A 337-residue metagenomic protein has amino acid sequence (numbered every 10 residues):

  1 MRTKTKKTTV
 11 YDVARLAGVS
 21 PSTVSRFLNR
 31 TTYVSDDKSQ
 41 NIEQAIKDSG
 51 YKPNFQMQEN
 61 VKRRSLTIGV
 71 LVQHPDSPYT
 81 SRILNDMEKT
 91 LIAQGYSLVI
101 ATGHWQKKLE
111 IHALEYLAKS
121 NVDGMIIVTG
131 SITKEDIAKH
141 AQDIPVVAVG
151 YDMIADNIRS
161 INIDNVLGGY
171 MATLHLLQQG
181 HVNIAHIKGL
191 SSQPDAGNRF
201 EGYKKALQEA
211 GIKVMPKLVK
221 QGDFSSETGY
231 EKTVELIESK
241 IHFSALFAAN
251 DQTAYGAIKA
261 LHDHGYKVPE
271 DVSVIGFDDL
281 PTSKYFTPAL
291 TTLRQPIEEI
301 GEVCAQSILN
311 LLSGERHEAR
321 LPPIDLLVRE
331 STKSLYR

Functional and structural regions predicted by a protein language model:
M1-R64: N-terminal helix-turn-helix DNA-binding module of bacterial transcription factors
N41, P78-A93, G168-H175, P194-K213 (+4 more regions): Short, solvent-exposed amphipathic alpha-helices that sit in or adjacent to ligand/effector-binding or catalytic
K52-Y116, S120-G124, E201-K204, M215: Amphipathic helical "hinge" segments at domain boundaries
W105, V128-M171, S192, Q252 (+1 more regions): Flexible loop/hinge segments that line or gate small-molecule binding clefts
N121-T129, A185-I187, V219, K240-N250 (+1 more regions): Periplasmic-binding protein-like
I161-H186, E201-K205, S226-V234, A254 (+1 more regions): Hydrophobic alpha-helical segments within soluble ligand-binding/sensing domains
A172-I212, K217, R320-S334: An alpha-beta-alpha
V234-R337: Flexible loop/turn connectors
